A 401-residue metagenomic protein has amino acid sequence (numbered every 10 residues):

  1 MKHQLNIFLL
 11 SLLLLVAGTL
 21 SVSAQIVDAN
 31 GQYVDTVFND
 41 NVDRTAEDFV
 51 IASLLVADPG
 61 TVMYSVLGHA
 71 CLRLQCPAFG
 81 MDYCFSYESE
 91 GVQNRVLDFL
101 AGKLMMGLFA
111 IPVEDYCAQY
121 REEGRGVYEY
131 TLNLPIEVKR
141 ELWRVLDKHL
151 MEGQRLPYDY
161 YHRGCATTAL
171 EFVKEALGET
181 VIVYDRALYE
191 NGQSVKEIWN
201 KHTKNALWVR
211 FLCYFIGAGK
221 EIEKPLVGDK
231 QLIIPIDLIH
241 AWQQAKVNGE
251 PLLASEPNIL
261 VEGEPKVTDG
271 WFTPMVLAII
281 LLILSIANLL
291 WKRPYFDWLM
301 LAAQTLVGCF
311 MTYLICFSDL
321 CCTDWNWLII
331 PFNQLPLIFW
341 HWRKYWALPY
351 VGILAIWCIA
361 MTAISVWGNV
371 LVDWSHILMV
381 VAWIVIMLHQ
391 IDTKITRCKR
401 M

Functional and structural regions predicted by a protein language model:
M1-L9: Bacterial N-terminal signal peptides that target proteins for export
L9-T19: Bacterial N-terminal signal peptides
V22-A29: Boundary at the C-terminal end of the N-terminal hydrophobic targeting segment
I26, K148-P336, Y345-M401: Activation targets extended, charge/polar-rich intrinsically disordered C-terminal tails
G31-I51: Short, Gly/Pro- and small/polar-rich lid/capping loops
E47-G124: Glycine-rich catalytic cores of cysteine/serine-nucleophile enzymes that process amide/ester linkages in cell-envelope
G60-T61, R125-N133, M151-Y160: Second-shell loop/turn segments in exported
E137-L146: Short, charged, amphipathic alpha-helices and their helix-cap/turn boundaries
